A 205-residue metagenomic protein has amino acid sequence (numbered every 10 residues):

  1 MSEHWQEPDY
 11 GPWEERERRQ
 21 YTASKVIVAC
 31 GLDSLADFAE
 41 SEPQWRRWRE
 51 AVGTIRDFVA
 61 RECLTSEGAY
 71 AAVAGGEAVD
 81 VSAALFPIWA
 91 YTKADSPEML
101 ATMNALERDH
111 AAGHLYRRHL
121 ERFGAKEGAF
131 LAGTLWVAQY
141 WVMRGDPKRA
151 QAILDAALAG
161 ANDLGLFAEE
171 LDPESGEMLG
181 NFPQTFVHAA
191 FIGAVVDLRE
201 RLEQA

Functional and structural regions predicted by a protein language model:
M1-G11, V52-L131, A152-A205: Extended glycan-interaction surfaces of carbohydrate-active proteins
M1-W45, V79-V81: Aromatic-lined, polymer-binding surfaces characteristic of secreted/periplasmic polysaccharide-degrading enzymes
R16-A23, E40-E50, A74, A125 (+3 more regions): A structural signal for alpha-helical segments
L32, A39, P87-A90, W141 (+1 more regions): Residue at a conserved register position within TPR or TPR-like alpha-solenoid repeats
S34, T54, W136: Short Gly/charged-rich anion-binding patches and loops
K126-G145: Internal helical hairpin/lid segments
